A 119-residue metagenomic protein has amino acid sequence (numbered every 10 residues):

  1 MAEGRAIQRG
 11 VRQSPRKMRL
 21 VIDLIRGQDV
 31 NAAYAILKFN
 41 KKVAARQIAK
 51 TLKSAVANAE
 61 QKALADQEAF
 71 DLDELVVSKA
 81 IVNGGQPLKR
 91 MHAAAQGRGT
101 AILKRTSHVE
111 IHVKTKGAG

Functional and structural regions predicted by a protein language model:
M1-Q13, L20-L24, Q28-G119: Structured, basic alpha/beta domains of bacterial-type, RNA-associated proteins
